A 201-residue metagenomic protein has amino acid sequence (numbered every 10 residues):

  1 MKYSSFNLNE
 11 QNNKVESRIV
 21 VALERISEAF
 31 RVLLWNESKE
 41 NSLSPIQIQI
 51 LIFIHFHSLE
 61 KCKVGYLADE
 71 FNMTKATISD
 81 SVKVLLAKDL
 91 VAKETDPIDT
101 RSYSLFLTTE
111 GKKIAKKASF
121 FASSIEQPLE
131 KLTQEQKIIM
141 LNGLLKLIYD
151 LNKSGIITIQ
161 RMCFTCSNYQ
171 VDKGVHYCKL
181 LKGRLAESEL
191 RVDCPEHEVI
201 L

Functional and structural regions predicted by a protein language model:
M1-N41: N-terminal leader segment of winged-helix/HTH proteins
M1-S4, V171-L201: Long, low-complexity, charge-rich intrinsically disordered regions
R18, A22, A29, L33 (+3 more regions): Pre-recognition alpha-helix immediately N-terminal to the DNA-recognition helix within helix-turn-helix or winged-helix
W35-T74: N-terminal helix-turn-helix DNA-binding core of bacterial DNA-binding proteins
L59-S102: Canonical helix-turn-helix DNA-binding module
M73, S102, T158-R161, K173 (+1 more regions): Flanking scaffold residues of small Cys/His-coordinated metal-binding clusters
V84-I138: Charged, amphipathic alpha-helical coiled-coil/dimerization segments
F120-C163, S167: Terminal interaction helix/tail motif
